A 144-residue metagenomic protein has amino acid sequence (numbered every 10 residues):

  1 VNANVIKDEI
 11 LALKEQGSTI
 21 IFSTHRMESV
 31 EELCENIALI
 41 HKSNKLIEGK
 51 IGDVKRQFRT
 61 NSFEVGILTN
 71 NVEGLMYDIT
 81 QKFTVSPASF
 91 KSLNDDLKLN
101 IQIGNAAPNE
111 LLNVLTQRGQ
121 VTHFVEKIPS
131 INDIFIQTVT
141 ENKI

Functional and structural regions predicted by a protein language model:
V1, L33-N36, Q57, V114 (+1 more regions): Residue-level signal for well-ordered alpha-helical positions
N2-V5, E9: Short alpha-helix in the ABC/ABC-like ATPase nucleotide-binding domain
K7, K55, N132-I136: Conserved protein kinase catalytic domain
E9-Q102: ABC transporter nucleotide-binding domain
N100-I144: C-terminal coupling/interaction segments
